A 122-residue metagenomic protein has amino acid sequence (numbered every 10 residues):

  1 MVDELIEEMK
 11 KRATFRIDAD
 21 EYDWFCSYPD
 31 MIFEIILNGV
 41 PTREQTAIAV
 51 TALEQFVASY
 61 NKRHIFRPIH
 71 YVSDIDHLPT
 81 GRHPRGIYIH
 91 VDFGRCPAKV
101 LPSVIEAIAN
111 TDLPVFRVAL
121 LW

Functional and structural regions predicted by a protein language model:
M1-W122: Structured alpha/beta or helical-core interaction and ligand-binding surfaces enriched in interleaved
